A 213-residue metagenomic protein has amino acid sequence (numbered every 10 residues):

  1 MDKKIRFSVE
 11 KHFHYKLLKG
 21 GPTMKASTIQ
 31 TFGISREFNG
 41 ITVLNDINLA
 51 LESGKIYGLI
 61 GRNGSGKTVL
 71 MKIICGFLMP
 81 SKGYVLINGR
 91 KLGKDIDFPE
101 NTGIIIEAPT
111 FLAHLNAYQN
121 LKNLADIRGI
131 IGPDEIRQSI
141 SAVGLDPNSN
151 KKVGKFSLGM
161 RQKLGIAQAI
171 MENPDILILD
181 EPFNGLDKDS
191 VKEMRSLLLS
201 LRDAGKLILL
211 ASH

Functional and structural regions predicted by a protein language model:
I60-R62: The feature captures the beta-strand-to-loop junction immediately N-terminal to the Walker
C75: Helix-to-loop junction immediately C-terminal to a conserved catalytic motif
G83-F98: Conserved ABC transporter NBD signature motif
K122, P133-N148: Conserved ABC ATPase "signature" region
L177-E181: Catalytic Walker B motif of ABC-type/P-loop ATPase nucleotide-binding domains
K188-S190: Helix N-cap at the start of a conserved alpha-helix in ABC-type nucleotide-binding domains
